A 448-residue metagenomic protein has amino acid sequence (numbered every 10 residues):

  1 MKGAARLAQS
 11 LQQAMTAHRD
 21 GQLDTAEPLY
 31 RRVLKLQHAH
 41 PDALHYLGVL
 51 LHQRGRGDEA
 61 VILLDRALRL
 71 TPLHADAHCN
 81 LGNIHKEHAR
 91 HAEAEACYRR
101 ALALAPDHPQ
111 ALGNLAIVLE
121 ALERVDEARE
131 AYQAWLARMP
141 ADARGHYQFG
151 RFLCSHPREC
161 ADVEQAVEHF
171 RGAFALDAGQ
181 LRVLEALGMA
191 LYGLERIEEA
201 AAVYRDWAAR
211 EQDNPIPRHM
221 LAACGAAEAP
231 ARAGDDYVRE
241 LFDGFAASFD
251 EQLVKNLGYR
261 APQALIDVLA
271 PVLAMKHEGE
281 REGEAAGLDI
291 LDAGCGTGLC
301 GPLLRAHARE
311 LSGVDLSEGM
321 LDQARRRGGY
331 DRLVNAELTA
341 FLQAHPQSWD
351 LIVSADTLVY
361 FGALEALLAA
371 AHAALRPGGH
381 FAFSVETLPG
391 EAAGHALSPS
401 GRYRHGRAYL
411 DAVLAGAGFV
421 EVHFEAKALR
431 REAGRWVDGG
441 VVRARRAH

Functional and structural regions predicted by a protein language model:
L11-R19, D42-Q53, D76-E87, Q110-A121 (+2 more regions): Conserved alpha-helical positions within TPR/SEL1-like repeat arrays
L291, C295-F341: Class I SAM-dependent methyltransferase SAM/SAH-binding core
V353: A conserved beta-strand element that flanks and buttresses the S-adenosyl-L-methionine
E365-P377: A short glycine-rich, Lys/Arg-flanked "PGG" loop and its adjoining helix->strand segment in the class I
F383-Y403: Short, glycine-/aromatic-enriched active-site segment of Class I SAM-dependent methyltransferases
